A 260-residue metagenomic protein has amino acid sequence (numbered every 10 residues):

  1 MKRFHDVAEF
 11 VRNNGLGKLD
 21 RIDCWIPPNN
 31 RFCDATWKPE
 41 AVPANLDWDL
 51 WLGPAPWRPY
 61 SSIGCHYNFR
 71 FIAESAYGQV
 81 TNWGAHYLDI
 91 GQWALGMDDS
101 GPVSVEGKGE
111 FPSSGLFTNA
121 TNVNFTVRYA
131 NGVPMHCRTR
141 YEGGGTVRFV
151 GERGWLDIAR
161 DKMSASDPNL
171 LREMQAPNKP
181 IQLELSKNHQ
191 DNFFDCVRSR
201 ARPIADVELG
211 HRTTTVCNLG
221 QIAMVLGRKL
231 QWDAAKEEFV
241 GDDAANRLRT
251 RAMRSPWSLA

Functional and structural regions predicted by a protein language model:
M1-N45, L50: A contiguous active-site-proximal alpha/beta segment in oxidoreductase catalytic domains
A8-V11, W48, L52, L88 (+6 more regions): Non-transmembrane alpha-helical segments in soluble domains of secreted/periplasmic/extracellular proteins
K18-I22, P59-S62, M97-G107, P134-C137 (+3 more regions): Acidic/polar loop patches that form or flank catalytic/metal-binding clefts of enzymes that bind anionic ligands
E40-A41, V80-N82, S113-F117, R138-R140 (+1 more regions): Short Gly/Pro-enriched turn/cap motifs at secondary-structure boundaries
D49-N131: Rossmann-like dinucleotide-binding domain that binds NAD(P)(H)
A73-T81, G109-S114, A176-L183, C196-L209: Active-site rim elements
T118, D195-A260: C-terminal helix-rich "cap/oligomerization" subdomain common to oxidoreductases
T126-K187: NAD(P)-dinucleotide binding in Rossmann-like oxidoreductases
